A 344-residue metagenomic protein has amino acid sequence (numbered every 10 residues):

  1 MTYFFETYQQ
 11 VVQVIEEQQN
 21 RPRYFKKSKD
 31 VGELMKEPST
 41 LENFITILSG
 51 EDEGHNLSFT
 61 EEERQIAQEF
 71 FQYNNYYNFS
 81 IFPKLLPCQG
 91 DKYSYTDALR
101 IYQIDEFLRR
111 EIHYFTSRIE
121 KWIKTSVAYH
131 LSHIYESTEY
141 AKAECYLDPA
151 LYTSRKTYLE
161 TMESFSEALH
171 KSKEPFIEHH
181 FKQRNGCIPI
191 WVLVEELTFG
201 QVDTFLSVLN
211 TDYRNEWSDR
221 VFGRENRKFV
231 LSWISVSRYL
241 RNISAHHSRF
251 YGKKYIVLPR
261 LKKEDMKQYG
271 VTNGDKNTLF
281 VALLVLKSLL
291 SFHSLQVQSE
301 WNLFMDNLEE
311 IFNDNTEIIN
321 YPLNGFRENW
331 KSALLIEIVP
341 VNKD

Functional and structural regions predicted by a protein language model:
M1-Y239, Y251-D344: Extended intrinsically disordered or low-complexity regions, especially N/C-terminal cytosolic tails and loops, rather
H247: Acidic/aromatic/glycine-rich contiguous surface patches that form carbohydrate-binding/processing clefts and analogous
